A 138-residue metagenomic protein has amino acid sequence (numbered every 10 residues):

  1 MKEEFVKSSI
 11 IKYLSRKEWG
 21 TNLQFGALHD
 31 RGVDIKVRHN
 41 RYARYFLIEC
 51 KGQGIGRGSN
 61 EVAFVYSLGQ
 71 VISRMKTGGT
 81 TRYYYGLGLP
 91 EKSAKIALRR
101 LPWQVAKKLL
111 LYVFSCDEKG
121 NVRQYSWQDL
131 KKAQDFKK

Functional and structural regions predicted by a protein language model:
M1-R31, R38-A43, G78: Acidic-basic catalytic patches of nuclease active cores, encompassing PD-(D/E)XK and other metal-cofactor nuclease
V33-I35, L111: Change "...and in nucleic-acid phosphodiester-cleaving endonucleases..." to "...and in nucleic-acid processing enzymes
I35-V37, R44-G56, R74: Conserved catalytic cores of phosphodiester-cleaving nucleases, focusing on short active-site segments
I55-L68, K95-L98: Active-site-adjacent loop/helix micro-motif of nuclease/hydrolase catalytic cores
E61-T77, R82: Basic, amphipathic alpha-helical patches used to engage nucleic acids or provide basic targeting signals, exemplified
M75-K119: Nucleic-acid nuclease catalytic cores
L89, A97, W127, D135-F136: N-terminal targeting/trafficking signals and adjacent low-complexity tails
Y112-E118, V122-Y125, A133-K137: Polybasic (Lys/Arg-rich)
